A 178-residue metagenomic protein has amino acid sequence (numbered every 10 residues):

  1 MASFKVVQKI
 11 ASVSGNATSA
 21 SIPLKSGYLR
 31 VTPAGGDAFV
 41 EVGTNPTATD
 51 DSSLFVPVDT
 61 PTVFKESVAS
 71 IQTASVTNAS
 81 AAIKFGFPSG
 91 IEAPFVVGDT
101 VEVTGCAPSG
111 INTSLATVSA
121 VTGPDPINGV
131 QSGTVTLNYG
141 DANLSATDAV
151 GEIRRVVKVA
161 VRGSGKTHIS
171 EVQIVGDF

Functional and structural regions predicted by a protein language model:
M1-S21, D141, G165-F178: Short, intrinsically disordered N-terminal pre-domain segments
F4-K25, P46-D50, A74-I91, P108-I111: Surface-exposed ligand/attachment interfaces on beta-rich extracellular proteins
L29-G35, V161-G163: Asparagine-centered strand-capping/turn motif at beta-strand->loop junctions
R30, V63, E102-V103: Hydrophobic beta-strand signal
G35-S52: Short, surface-exposed beta-strand/strand-loop-strand elements in extracellular ectodomains
A48-S67: Intrinsically disordered, low-complexity Pro/Gly/Ser/Thr-rich segments with frequent PxxP/GP/PP motifs and embedded
S67-F178: Small/polar beta-strand repeat architecture
